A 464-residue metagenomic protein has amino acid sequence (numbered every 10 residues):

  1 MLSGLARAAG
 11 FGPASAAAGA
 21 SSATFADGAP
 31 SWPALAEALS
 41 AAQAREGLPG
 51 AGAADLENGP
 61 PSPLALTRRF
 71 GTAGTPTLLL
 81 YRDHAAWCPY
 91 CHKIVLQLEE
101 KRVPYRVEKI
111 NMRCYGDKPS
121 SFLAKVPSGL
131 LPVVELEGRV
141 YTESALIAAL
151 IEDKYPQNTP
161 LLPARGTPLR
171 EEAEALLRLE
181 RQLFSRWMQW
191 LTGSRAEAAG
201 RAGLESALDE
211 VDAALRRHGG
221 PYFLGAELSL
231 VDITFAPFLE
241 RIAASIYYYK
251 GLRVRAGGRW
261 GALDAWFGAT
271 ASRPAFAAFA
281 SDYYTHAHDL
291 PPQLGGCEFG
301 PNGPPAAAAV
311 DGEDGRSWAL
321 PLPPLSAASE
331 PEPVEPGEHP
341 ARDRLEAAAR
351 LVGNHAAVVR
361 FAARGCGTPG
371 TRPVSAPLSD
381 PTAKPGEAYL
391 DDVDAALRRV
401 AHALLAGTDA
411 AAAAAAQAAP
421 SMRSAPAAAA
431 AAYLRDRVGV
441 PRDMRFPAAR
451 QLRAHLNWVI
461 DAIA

Functional and structural regions predicted by a protein language model:
M1-F223, G296-A464: GST-like domain detector, emphasizing the conserved glutathione-binding G-site in the N-terminal thioredoxin-like
P89, T142-E143, A243, A287-D289: Short catalytic/ligand-binding loop motif for oxyanion handling, primarily in non-cytosolic enzymes, centered on
M112-Y115, L224, G251-R255, Y283-H288: Short amphipathic alpha-helical segments embedded in low-complexity Lys/Glu-rich regions
E197-A198, Y247-G261: Acidic, serine/threonine/proline-rich low-complexity intrinsically disordered regions
A214-G225, Y249, P274-A280: Surface-exposed helix-capping loop/turn segments at secondary-structure junctions
G225-Y249: GST superfamily/GST-like fold recognition
G261-T285: A recognition module on extended beta-rich or small alphabeta surfaces enriched in W/G with H and D/E
A277-A306: Extended amphipathic alpha-helical segments with heptad-repeat/coiled-coil character used for oligomerization, fusion
